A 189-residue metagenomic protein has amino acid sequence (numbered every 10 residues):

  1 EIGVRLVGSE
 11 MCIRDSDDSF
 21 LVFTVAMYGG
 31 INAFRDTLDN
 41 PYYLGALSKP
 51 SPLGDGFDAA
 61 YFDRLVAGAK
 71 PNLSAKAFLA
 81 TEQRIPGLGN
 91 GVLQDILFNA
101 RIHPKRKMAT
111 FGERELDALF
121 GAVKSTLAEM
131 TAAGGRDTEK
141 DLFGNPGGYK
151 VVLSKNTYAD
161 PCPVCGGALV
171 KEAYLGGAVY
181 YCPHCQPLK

Functional and structural regions predicted by a protein language model:
E1-I13: Single conserved hydrophobic/aromatic residue that forms the stacking wall/gate of nucleotide- or nucleobase-binding
R5, D15-D17, P41: A short, structural micro-pattern
M11, V25-I31, G177, C185-Q186: A short, sequence-level motif marking secondary-structure junctions
R14-R35, A133-D137: Structured, non-catalytic alpha/beta "coupling" segments that mediate domain-domain communication and provide generic
G29-K70: A short, charged helix-loop
D63-K189: Basic, nucleic-acid-binding surfaces and adjacent catalytic neighborhoods in DNA/RNA-processing proteins
